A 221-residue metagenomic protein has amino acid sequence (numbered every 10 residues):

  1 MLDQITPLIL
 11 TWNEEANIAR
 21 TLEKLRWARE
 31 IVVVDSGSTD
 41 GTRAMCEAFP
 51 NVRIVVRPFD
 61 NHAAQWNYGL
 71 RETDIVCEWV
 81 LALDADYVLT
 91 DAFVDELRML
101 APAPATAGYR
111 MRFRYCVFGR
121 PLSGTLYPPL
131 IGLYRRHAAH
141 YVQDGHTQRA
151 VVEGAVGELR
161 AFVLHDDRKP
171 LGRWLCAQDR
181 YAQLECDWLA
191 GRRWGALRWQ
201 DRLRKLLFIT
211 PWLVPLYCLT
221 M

Functional and structural regions predicted by a protein language model:
L2, W27, D74-E78: Active-site acidic short loop of glycosyltransferases
Q4-T6: Cell-envelope/extracellular polymer assembly enzymes that use nucleotide-activated donors
I9-W27: Short, well-formed alpha-helical segments that are part of the catalytic scaffolds of diverse glycosyltransferases
N17-A19, D40-A48, A92-F93: Acidic helix N-cap motif at the loop->helix transition within catalytic regions of sugar-transfer enzymes
K24, D35-M45, F59, D84: A conserved acidic beta->alpha catalytic loop
R43-E72, V76: Conserved donor nucleotide-binding strand/loop of the catalytic core
A63-L70, W79, L83, T90-M221: Catalytic-site signature of metal-activated, phosphate-bearing donor transferases, centered on the GT-A/GT-A-like
